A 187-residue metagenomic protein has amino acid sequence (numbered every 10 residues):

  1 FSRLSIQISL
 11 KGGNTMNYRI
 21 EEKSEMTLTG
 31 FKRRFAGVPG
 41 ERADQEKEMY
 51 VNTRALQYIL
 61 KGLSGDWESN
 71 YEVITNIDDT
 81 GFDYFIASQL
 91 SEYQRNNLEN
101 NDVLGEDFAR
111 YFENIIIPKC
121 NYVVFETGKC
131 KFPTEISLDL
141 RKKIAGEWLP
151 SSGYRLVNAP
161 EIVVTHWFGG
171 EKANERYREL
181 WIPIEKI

Functional and structural regions predicted by a protein language model:
F1-I187: A solvent-exposed interaction/effector surface
